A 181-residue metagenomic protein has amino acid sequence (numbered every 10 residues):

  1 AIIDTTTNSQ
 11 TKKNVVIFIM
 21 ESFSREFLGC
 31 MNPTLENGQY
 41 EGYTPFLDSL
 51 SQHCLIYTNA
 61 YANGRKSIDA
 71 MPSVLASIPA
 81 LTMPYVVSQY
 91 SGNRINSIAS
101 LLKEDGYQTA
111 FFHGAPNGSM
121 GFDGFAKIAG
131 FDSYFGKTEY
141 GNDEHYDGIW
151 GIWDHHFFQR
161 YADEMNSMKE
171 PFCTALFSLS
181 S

Functional and structural regions predicted by a protein language model:
I2-S181: Solvent-exposed soluble domains appended to multi-pass membrane proteins
